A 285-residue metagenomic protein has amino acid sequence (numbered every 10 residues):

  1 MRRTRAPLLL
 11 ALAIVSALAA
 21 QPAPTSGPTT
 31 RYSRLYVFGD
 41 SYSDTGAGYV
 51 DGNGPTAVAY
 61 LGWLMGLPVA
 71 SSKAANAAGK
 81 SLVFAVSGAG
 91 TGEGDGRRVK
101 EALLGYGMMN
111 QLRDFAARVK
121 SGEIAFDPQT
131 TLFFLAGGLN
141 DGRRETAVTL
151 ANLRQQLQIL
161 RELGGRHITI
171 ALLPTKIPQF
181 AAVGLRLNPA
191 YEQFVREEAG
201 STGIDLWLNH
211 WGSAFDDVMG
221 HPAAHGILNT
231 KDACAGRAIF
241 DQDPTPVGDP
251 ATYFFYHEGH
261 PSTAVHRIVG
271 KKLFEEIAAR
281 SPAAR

Functional and structural regions predicted by a protein language model:
M1-L8: Bacterial N-terminal signal peptides that target proteins for export
L9-A17: Bacterial N-terminal signal peptides
Q21-R285: Conserved active-site regions of diverse hydrolases
